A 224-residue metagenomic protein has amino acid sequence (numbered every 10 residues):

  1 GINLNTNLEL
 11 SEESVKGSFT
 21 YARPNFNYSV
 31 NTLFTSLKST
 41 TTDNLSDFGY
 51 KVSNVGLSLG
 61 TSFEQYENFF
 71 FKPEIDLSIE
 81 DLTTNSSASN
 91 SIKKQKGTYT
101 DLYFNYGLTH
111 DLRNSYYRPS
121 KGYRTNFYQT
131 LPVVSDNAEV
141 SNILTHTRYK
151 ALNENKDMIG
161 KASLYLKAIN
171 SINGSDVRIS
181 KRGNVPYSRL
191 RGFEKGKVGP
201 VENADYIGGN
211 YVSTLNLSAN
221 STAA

Functional and structural regions predicted by a protein language model:
G1, N5-N25, L144-T145, S163: Periplasmic polypeptide-binding modules associated with outer-membrane biogenesis and secretion
G1-L4, F26-L33, E64-P73, N114-Y117 (+2 more regions): Repeated loop/turn-to-beta-strand initiation elements of outer-membrane beta-barrel proteins
I2-L4, K16, S29-T35, N44-S46 (+5 more regions): Glycine-rich loops and low-complexity Gly/Arg-rich segments that provide flexible linkers or classic glycine-based
L4-L8, L33-L37, L59, F71-I75 (+4 more regions): Membrane-embedded beta-strand positions of outer-membrane beta-barrel proteins
T6-S18, T42-V52, T98, L131-V140 (+2 more regions): Solvent-exposed loop/turn segments connecting transmembrane beta-strands in outer-membrane beta-barrel proteins
L8-L10, R23, L37-S39, I75-I79 (+4 more regions): Flexible glycine-/small-residue-rich
E13-T98, Y106: Transmembrane beta-barrel wall of Gram-negative outer-membrane proteins
S86-A223: C-terminal outer-membrane beta-barrel translocator/porin domains of Gram-negative envelope proteins and their
